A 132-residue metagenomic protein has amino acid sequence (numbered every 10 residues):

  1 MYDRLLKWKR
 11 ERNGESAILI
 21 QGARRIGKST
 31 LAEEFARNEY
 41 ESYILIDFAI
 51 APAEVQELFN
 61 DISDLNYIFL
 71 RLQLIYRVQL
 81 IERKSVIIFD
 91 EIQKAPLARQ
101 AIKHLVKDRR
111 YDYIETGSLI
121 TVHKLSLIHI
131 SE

Functional and structural regions predicted by a protein language model:
M1-S131: Phosphate-binding site recognition
